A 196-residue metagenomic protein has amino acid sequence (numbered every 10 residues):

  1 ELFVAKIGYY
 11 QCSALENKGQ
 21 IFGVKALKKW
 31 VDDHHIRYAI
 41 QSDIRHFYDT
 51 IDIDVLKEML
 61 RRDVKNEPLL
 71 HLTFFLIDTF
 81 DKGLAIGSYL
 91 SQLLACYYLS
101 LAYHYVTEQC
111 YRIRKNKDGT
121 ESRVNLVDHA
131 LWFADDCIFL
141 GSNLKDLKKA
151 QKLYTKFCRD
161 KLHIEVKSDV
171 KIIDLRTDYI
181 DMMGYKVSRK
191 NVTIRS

Functional and structural regions predicted by a protein language model:
E1, E16-K29: Well-ordered mid-protein domain cores that form the structural environment of catalytic cofactors
L2-C12: Electropositive, glycine- and tryptophan-enriched low-complexity nucleic-acid-binding patches
Y9-Y10, T79, K167, T177: Residue-level signal for pocket-adjacent positions within structured domains
Q11-L15, F75: Helical catalytic core of nucleic-acid polymerases
V24-A134, I138-L153, C158-R159, I173-Y179: Conserved polymerase palm-domain catalytic core
L162-S196: A conserved non-catalytic segment of reverse transcriptases and RNA-directed RNA polymerases corresponding to the late
